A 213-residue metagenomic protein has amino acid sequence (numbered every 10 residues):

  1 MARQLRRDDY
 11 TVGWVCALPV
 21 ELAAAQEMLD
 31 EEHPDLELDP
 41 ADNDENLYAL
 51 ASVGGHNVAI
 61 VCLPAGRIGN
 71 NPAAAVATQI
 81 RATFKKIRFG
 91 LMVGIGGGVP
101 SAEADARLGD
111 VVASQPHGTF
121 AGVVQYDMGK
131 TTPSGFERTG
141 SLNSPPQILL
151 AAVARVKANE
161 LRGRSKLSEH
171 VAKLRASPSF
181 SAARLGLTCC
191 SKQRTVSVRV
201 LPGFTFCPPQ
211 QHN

Functional and structural regions predicted by a protein language model:
M1-N213: Intrinsic-disorder/coil detector with helix-boundary
